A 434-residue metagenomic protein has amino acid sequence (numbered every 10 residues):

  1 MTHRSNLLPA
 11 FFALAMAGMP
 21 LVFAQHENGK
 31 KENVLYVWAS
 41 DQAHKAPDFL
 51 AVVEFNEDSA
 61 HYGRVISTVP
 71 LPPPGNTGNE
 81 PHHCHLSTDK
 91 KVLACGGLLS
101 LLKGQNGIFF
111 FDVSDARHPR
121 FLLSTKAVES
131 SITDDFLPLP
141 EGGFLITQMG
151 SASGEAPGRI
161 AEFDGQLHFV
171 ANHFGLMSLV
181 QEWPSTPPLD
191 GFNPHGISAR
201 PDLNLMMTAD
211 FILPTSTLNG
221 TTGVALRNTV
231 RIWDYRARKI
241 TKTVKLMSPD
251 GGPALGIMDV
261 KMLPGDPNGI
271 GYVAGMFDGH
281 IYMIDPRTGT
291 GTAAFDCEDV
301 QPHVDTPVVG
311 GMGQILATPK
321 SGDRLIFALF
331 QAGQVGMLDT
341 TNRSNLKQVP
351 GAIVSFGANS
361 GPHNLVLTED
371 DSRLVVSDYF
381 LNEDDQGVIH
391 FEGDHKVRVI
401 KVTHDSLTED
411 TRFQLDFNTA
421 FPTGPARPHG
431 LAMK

Functional and structural regions predicted by a protein language model:
Q25-K31, E80-D89, F136-P140, N193-N204 (+4 more regions): Structural signature of eukaryotic scaffold interfaces centered on beta-propeller domains
V37-H44, C95-Q105, T147-G158, T208-R227 (+1 more regions): Short, conserved, GDST-rich strand-edge loop motifs in beta-rich repeat architectures
A51-F55, N106-S114, P157-L167, G223-A237 (+1 more regions): Beta-propeller blade signature
G63-L137: Blade-loop segments of beta-propeller domains
R64-N79, L123-E129, N172-F192, I240-G256 (+3 more regions): Surface-exposed loop and turn segments in beta-propeller and other repeat-based domains that flank or scaffold
S87, L189-N342: Beta-propeller domains
G107, V113-P201, D210, S216: Asp-box/WD-like beta-propeller blade repeats and closely related beta-sheet repeat scaffolds
T306-H390, H395-V397: Loop/turn-rich, solvent-exposed surfaces of beta-rich toroidal or solenoidal domains
